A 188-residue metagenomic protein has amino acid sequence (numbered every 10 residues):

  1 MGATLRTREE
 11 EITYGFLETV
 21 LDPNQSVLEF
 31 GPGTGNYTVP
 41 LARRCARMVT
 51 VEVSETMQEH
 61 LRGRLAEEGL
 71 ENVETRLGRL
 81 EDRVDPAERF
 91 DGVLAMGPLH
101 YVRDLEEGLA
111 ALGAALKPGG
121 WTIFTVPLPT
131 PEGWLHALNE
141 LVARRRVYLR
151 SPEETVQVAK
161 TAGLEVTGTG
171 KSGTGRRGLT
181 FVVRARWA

Functional and structural regions predicted by a protein language model:
R6-Q25: Conserved alpha-helix/loop element of class I SAM-dependent methyltransferases that forms part of the SAM/SAH-binding
Q25-G33: Conserved class I S-adenosyl-L-methionine
T34-D82: Class I SAM-dependent methyltransferase SAM/SAH-binding core
L94: A conserved beta-strand element that flanks and buttresses the S-adenosyl-L-methionine
G97-P98: Short catalytic micro-motifs in class I SAM-dependent methyltransferases
E106-P118: A short glycine-rich, Lys/Arg-flanked "PGG" loop and its adjoining helix->strand segment in the class I
W121-L149: Conserved class I S-adenosyl-L-methionine
V147-A162: Short alpha-helix
